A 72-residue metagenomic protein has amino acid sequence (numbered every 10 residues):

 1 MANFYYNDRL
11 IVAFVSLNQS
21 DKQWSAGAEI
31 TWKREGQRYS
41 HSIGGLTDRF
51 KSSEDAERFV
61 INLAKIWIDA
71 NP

Functional and structural regions predicted by a protein language model:
M1-K33, Q37: N-terminal segment of the canonical double-stranded RNA-binding domain
A2-F4, I68-P72: Short hydrophobic/aromatic patches at helix-to-coil boundaries
D21, H41, I68-D69: A generic "cationic amphipathic patch" detector
G27, G45-L46, V60-L63: Residue-level detection of beta-strand scaffold positions
Y39-S42, F59: Terminal low-complexity, poorly structured segments
H41-S53: A short, exposed loop/beta-hairpin motif centered on an aromatic-Gly-Thr core
K51-I68: A short, charged, amphipathic alpha-helix used as a generic interaction element across diverse proteins
